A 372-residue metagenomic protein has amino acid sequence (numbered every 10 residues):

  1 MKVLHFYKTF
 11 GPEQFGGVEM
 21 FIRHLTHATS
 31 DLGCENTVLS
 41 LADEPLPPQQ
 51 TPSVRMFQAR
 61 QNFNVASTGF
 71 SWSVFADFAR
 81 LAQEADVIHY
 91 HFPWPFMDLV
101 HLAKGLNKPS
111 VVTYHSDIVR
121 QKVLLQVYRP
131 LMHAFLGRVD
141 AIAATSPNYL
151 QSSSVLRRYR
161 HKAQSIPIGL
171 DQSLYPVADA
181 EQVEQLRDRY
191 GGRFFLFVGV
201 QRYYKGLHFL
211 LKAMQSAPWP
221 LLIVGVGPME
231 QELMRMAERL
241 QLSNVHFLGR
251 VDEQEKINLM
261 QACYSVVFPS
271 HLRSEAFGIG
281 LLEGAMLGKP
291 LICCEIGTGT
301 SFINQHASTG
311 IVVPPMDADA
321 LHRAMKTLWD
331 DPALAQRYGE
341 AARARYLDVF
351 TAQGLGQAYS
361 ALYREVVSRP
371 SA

Functional and structural regions predicted by a protein language model:
F6-G16, M20-G69: N-terminal strand-loop element at the rim of the active site of nucleotide-sugar-dependent glycosyltransferases
M20, R193-S216, P228-M234, D319 (+1 more regions): A conserved mid-protein helix/loop that constitutes part of the nucleotide-sugar donor-binding site
S40, M132-E181, G192, F247: Donor nucleotide-sugar binding/catalytic pocket of nucleotide-sugar-dependent glycosyltransferases
D86, F195, Q261-A276, K289: Acidic donor-binding loop of glycosyltransferase active sites
Y90-M97: Short His-centered aromatic/hydrophobic patch
M234-Q254: Nucleotide-activated donor-binding/catalytic signature segment of Leloir-type glycosyltransferases, i.e., the conserved
M286-C294: Short hydrophobic beta-strand element within catalytic cores of glycosyltransferases and related nucleotide-activated
Q305-A318, M325-P332: Conserved acidic donor-binding segment of nucleotide-sugar-dependent glycosyltransferases
